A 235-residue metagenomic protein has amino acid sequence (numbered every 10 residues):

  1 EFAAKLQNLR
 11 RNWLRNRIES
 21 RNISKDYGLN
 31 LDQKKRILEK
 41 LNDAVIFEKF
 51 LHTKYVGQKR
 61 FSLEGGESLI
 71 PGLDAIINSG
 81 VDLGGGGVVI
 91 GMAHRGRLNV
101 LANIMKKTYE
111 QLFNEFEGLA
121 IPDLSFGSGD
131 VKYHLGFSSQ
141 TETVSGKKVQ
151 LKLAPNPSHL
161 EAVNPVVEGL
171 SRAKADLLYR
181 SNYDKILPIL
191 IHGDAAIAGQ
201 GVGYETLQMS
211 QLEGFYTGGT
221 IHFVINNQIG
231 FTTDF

Functional and structural regions predicted by a protein language model:
E1-F235: Conserved internal helical-beta-strand scaffold that buttresses enzyme catalytic cores
